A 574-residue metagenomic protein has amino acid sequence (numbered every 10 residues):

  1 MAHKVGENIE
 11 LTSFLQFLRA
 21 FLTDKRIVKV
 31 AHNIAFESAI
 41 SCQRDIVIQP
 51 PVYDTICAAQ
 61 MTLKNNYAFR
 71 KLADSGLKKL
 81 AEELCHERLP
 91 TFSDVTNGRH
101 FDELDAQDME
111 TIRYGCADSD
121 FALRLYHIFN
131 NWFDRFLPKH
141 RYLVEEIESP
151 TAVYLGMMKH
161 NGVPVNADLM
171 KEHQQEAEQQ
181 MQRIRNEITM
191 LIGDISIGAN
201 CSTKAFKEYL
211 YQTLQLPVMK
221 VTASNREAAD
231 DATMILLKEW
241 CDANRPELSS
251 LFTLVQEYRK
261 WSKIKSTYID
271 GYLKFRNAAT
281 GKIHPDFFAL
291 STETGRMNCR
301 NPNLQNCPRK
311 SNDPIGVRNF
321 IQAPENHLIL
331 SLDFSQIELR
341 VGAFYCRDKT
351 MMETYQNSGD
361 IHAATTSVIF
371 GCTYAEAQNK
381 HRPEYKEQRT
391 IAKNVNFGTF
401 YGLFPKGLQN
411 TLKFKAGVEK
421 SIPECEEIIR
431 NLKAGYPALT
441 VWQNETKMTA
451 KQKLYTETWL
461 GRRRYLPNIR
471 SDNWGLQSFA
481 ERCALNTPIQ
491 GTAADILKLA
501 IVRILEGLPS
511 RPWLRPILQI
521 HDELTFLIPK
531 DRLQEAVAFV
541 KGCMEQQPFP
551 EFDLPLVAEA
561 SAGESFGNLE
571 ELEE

Functional and structural regions predicted by a protein language model:
M1-D134, A228-A229, G359, A363-F370 (+1 more regions): Active-site-proximal helix-loop-helix substrate-binding element of RNase H-like nuclease domains
M1-H3, F69-L72, L80, F92 (+8 more regions): Conserved "right-hand" nucleotidyltransferase catalytic core of DNA-directed polymerases
M1-V5, S331, E338-C372, R463 (+1 more regions): Metal-dependent catalytic core segments for phosphate chemistry
R19-T23, D313-L328, E506-S510: A short acidic-Thr-Gly-centered motif at the start of a beta-strand
A35-I46, A59-K64, E208-L214, S335-K349: Short active-site loop/helix that positions an aromatic residue
V153, H160, L216-P217, D242 (+8 more regions): Conserved catalytic core of nucleic-acid polymerases
D531-A538: Short, conserved charged micro-motifs
G542-E551: A common structural junction motif
